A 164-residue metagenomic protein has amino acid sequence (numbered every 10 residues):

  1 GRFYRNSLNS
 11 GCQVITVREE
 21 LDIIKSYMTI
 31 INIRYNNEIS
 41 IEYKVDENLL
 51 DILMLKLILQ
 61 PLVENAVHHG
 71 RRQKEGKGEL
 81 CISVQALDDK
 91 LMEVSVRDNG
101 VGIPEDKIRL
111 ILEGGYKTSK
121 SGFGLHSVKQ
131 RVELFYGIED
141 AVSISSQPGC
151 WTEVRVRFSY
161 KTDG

Functional and structural regions predicted by a protein language model:
G1-S145, W151-R155: Two-component histidine phosphotransfer core
I108, D163-G164: Acidic, low-complexity intrinsically disordered linear regions enriched in Asp/Glu with Ser/Thr/Pro
V156-T162: C-terminal beta-strand of the catalytic ATP-binding
